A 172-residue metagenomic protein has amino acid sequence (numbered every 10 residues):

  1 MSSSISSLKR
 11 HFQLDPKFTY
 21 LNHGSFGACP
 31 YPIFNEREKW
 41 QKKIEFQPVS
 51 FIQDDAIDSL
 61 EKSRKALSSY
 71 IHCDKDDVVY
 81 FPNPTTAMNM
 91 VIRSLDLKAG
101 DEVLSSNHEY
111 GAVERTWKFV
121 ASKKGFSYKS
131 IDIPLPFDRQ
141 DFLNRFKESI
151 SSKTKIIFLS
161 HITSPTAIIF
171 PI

Functional and structural regions predicted by a protein language model:
M1-F18, S151: Conserved N-terminal helix/loop that builds the PLP phosphate-binding region of the aspartate aminotransferase-like
L8, N22, L67, A87 (+4 more regions): Buried hydrophobic positions in well-ordered alpha/beta secondary-structure cores of metabolic enzymes
L14-K17, S25-I57: Glycine-rich phosphate-binding segment of PLP-dependent enzymes
G27-A28, D55-A56, G111, L135-R139 (+1 more regions): Short, small-residue-enriched loops and turns at beta-alpha junctions that line or gate enzyme active sites
Q47-T86: Conserved N-terminal alpha-helix of the aminotransferase class I/II PLP-enzyme fold
I57, P82-T86, S105-F126, L143-N144: Substrate-binding/gating loop at the entrance of the active-site cleft, primarily in PLP-dependent aminotransferase-like
D76-D77, S94-E114: Conserved PLP-anchoring active-site segment centered on the Schiff-base-forming lysine
D138-I172: Active-site phosphate-binding strand-loop segment of PLP-dependent enzymes
